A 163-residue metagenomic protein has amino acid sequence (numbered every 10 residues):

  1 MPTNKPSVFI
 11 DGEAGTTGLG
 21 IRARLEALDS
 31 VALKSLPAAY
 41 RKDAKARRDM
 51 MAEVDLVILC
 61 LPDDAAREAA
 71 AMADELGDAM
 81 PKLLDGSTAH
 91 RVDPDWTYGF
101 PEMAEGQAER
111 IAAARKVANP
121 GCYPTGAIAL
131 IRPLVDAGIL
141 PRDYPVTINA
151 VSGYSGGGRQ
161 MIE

Functional and structural regions predicted by a protein language model:
P2-E163: N-terminal Rossmann-like NAD(P) cofactor-binding subdomain of oxidoreductases, focused on the glycine-rich
